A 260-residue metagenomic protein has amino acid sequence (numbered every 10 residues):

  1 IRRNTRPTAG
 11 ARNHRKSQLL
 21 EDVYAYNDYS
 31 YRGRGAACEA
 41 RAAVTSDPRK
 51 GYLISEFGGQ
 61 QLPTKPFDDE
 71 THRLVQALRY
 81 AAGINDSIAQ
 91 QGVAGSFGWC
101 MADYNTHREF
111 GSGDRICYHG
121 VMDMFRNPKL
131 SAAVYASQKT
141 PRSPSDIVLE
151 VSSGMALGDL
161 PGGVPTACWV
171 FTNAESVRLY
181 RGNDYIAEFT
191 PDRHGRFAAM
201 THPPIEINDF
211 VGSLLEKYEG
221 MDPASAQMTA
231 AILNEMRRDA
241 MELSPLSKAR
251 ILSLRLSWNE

Functional and structural regions predicted by a protein language model:
I1-S131, P144-D159, N183: Substrate-binding/catalytic cleft of secreted carbohydrate-active enzymes, primarily glycoside hydrolases
D86-E260: Carbohydrate-binding surfaces of carbohydrate-active enzymes
